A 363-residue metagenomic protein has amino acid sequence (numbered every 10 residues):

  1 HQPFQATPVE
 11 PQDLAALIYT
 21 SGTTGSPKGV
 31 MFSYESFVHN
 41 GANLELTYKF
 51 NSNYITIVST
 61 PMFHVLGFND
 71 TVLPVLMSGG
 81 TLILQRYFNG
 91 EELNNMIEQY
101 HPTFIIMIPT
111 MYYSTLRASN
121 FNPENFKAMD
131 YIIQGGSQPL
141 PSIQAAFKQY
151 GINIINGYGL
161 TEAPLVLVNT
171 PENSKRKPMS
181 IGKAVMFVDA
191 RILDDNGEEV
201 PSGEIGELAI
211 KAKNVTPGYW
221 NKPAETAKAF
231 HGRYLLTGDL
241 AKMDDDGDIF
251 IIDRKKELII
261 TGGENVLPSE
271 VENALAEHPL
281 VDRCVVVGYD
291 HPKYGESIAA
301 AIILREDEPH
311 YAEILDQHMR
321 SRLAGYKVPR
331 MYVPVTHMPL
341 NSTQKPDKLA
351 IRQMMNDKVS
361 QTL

Functional and structural regions predicted by a protein language model:
Q2-Y19, S26, K49-I55: Conserved pre-ATP/AMP-binding loop-to-beta segment of ANL
L14, T20-T23, T56, M62 (+8 more regions): Conserved S/T- and glycine-rich ATP-binding loop of Class I adenylate-forming
A15-H39: Conserved AMP-binding A3 loop
V38-I55, F63-F104, S114, A118: Conserved AMP-binding/adenylation subdomain of ANL enzymes
P102-M107, Y113-R176, D189: Gly/Ser/Thr-rich phosphate-binding loop
G136, G159, G182, G197 (+2 more regions): Active-site glycine-centered loops adjacent to acidic/histidine catalytic or metal-binding residues that shape
R191, S202-T216, Y234, L240-A241: AMP-binding/adenylate-forming core of the ANL superfamily
A212, P217-G218, E225-K228, L240-K327 (+3 more regions): AMP-binding/adenylate-forming catalytic core of the ANL superfamily
